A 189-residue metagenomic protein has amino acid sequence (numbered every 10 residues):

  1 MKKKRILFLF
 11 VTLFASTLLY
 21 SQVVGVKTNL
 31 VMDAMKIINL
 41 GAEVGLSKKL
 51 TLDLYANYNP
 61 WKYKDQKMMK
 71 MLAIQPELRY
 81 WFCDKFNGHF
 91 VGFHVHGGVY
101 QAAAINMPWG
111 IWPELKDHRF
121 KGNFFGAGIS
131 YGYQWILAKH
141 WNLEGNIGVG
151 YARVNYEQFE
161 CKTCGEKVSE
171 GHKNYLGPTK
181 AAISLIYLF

Functional and structural regions predicted by a protein language model:
K4-A15: Sec-dependent N-terminal signal peptides
T17-S21: Sec/Tat signal peptide C-region and signal peptidase I cleavage site
Q22-T28: Cleaved targeting-peptide boundary
V23, M35, M71, F124-G126 (+1 more regions): Membrane-spanning beta-strands of outer-membrane beta-barrel proteins
N39-A42: A short acidic, amphipathic alpha-helical/loop segment
V44-G145, A182-Y187: Gram-negative (and chloroplast) outer-membrane scaffold detector with strong preference for beta-barrel transmembrane
A138-F189: Predominantly the C-terminal beta-signal and adjacent terminal strand-loop region of outer-membrane beta-barrel
